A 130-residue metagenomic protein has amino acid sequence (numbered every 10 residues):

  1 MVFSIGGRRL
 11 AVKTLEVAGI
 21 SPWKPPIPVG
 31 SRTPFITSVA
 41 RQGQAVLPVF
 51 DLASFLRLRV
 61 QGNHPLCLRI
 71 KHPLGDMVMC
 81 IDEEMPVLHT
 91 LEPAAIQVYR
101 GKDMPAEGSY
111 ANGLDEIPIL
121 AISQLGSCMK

Functional and structural regions predicted by a protein language model:
M1-K130: An acidic, low-aromatic, low-complexity terminal/linker signal
